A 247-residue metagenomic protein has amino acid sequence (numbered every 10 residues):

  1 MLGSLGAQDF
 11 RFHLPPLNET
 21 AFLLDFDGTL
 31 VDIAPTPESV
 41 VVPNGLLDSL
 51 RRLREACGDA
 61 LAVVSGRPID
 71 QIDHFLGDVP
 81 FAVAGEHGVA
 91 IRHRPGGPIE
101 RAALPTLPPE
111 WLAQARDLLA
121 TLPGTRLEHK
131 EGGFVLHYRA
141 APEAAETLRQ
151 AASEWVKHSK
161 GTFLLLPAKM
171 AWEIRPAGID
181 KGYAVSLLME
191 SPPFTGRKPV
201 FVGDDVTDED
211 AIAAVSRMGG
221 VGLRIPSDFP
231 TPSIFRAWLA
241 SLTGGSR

Functional and structural regions predicted by a protein language model:
M1-F26, L30-A34, G45, M189-E190: Non-catalytic pre-domain segments flanking phosphatase-related domains
M1-L5, L17, P98, A177 (+1 more regions): Mg2+-dependent phosphoryl-transfer enzymes with acidic/Ser/Thr/Gly-rich catalytic loops
V41-K130: Active-site phosphate-binding/coordination module
A62-V63, L136, F201, R224: Structural beta-sheet core signal
R67-E86, A144-L164: Substrate-recognition/cap helix-loop segment adjacent to the acidic, metal-dependent catalytic center of Asp-based
E86, R92-A113, L166-G196: Substrate-recognition "cap/lid" segment bordering the active-site pocket of phosphatases
T125-P142, F163-R175: Charged, glycine-interspersed solvent-exposed loop segments at helix/strand-loop junctions that cap or gate access
